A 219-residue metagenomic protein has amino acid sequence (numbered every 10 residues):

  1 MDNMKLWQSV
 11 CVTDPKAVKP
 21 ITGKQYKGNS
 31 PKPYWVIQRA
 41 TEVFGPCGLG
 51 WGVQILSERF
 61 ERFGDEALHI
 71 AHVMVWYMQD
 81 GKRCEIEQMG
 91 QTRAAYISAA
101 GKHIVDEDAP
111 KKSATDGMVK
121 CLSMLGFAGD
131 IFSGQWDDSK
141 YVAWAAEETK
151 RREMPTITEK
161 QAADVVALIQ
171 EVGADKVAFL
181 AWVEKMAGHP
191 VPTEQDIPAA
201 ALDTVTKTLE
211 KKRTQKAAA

Functional and structural regions predicted by a protein language model:
M1-I37: N-terminal, Lys/Arg- and Ser/Thr-rich interaction peptides
N3, Y141-A219: Interfaces that engage single-stranded nucleic acids at replication/repair/recombination sites
T22, A99-H103, V191: A short, mixed-charge helix-start or loop-turn motif at secondary-structure junctions
V36-E147: Positively charged, aromatic-enriched nucleic acid-contacting surfaces
